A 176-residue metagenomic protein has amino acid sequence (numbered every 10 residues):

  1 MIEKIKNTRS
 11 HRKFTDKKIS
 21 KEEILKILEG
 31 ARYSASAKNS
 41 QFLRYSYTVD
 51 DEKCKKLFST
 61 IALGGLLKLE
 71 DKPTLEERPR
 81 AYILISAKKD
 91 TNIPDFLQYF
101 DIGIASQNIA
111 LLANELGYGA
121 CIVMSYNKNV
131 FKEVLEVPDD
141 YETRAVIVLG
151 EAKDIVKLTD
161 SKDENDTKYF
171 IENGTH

Functional and structural regions predicted by a protein language model:
M1-H176: Acidic, surface-exposed loops and disordered segments
